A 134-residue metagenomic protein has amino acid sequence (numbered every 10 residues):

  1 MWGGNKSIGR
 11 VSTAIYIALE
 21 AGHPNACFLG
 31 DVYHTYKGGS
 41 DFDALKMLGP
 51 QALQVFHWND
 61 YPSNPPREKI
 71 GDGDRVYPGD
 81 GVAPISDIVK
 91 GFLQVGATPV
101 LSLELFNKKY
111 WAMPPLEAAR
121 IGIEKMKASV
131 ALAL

Functional and structural regions predicted by a protein language model:
M1-N5: Active-site-proximal beta-alpha loop/turn segments in soluble metabolic enzymes
I8-G30, H34-L134: Histidine-acidic metal/acid-base catalytic patches
